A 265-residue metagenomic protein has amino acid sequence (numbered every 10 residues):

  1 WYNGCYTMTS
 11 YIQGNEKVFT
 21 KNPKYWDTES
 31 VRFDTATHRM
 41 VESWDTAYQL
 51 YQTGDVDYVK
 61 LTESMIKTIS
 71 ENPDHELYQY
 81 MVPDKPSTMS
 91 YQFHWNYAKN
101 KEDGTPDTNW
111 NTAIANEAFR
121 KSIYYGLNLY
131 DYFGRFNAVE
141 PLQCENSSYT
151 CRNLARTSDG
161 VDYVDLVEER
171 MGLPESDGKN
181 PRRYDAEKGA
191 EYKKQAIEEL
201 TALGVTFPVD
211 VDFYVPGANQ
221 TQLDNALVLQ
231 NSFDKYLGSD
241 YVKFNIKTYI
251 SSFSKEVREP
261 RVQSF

Functional and structural regions predicted by a protein language model:
W1-V31, T35, D45: Gly/Pro-rich hinge or "lid" segments in bacterial periplasmic/extracellular proteins
C5-T7, V18-K21, A113-G238, K243-N245: Append "and occasionally in soluble cytosolic enzymes with long acidic Gly/Pro-rich linkers
K17-V18, T37-M40, D57-L61, V82 (+4 more regions): Structural recognition of the beta-strand scaffold that forms the well-ordered cores of secreted hydrolase catalytic
T20-W26, S87-A118, G126, R135-F136: A bilobed periplasmic-binding-protein/Venus flytrap-type ligand-binding module shared by bacterial periplasmic
K24-I69: Ligand-site clamp/hinge motif
V56-L61, H75, K235-F265: Periplasmic binding protein-like
T68-D84: Ligand-binding "clamshell"
P83-E102, S251-F265: Acidic-aromatic pocket-rim loops
